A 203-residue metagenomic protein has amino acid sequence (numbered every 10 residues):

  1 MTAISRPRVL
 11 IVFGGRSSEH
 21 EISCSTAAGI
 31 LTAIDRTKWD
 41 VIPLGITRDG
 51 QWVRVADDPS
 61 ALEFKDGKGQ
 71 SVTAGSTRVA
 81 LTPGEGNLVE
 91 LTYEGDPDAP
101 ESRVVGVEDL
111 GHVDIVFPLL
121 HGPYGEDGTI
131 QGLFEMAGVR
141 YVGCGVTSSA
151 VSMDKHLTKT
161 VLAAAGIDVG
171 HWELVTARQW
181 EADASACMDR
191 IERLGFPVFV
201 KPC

Functional and structural regions predicted by a protein language model:
T2-F13, S17-S18, C24-S25, V41 (+2 more regions): Active-site nucleotide/adenylate-binding loops and adjacent lid/helix of ATP-dependent enzymes
S17-I22, A33, W52-V53: Short N-terminal binding/cap micro-motifs at the start of the first secondary-structure element
I22-G29, E126: Conserved alpha-helical elements of sugar-nucleotide-dependent glycosyltransferases
T26-W39: A short, Lys/Arg-enriched amphipathic alpha-helix followed by its capping loop at the start of a domain
D40-R48: A short beta-strand-loop structural module common to alpha/beta enzyme folds
I46, R54, D58-E135: N-terminal glycine-rich "phosphate-gripper" loop used for MgATP/nucleotide binding and carboxylate activation
G132-A150: Short, acidic/small-residue loops that bind anionic groups at enzyme active sites
